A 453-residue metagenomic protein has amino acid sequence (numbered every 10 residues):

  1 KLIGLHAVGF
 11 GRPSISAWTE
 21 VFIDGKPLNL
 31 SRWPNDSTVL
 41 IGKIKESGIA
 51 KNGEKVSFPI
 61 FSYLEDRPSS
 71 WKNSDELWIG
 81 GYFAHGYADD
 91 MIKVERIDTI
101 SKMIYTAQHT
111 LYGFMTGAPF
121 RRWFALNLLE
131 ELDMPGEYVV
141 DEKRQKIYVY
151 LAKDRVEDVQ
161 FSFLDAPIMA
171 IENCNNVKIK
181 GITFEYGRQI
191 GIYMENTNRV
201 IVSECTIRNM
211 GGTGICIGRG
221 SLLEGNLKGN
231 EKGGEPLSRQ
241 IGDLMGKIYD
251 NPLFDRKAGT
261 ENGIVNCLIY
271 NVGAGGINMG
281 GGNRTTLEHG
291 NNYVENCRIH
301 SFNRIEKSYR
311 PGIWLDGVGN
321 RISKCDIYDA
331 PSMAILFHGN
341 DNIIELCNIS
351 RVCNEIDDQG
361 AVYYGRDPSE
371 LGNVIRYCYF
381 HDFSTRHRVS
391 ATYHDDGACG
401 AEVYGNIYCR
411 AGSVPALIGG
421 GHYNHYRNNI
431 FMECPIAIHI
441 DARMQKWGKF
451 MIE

Functional and structural regions predicted by a protein language model:
K1-E195, I201, R208, C216 (+1 more regions): Extracellular polysaccharide-degrading/modifying enzymes targeting complex plant/algal/animal polysaccharides
T99-S101, E142-R144, N266, G317 (+1 more regions): Residue-level signal for tight coil/turn positions that link beta-strands
Q189-M194, R208-N262, I269-E453: Glycine- and acidic/polar-rich repeat regions and solenoidal domains
R199, E204, N266-L268: Alpha-helical transmembrane segments of helical membrane proteins, especially in multi-pass transport, channel
